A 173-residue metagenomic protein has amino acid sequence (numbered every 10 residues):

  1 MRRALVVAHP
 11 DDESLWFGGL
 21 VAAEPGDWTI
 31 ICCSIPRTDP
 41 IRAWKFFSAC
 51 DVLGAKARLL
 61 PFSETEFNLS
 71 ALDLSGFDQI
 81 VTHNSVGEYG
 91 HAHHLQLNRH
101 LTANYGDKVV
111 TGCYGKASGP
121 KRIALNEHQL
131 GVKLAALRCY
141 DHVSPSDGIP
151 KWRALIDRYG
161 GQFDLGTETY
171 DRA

Functional and structural regions predicted by a protein language model:
M1-G76, A103-G106: Active-site rim/loop-helix segments in enzyme catalytic domains that contact anionic ligands
V6-P10, N84, Y89-A92, A136 (+1 more regions): Histidine-centered catalytic micro-motifs
D11, F46, I80, H93 (+1 more regions): Divalent metal-coordination and catalytic microenvironments
D12-L15, R37-D39, S85-G90, K116-S118: Active-site environment of divalent metal-dependent phosphoester hydrolases
P40-I41, G90-H94, I123: Short, solvent-exposed loop/turn segments at secondary-structure boundaries
A43-W44, L95, R99, G131: Residue-level marker for well-ordered alpha-helical positions
D73-K116: Active-site adenylate/phosphate-handling loop in enzymes that bind or generate adenylated species
Q79, D107-A173: The feature marks non-catalytic terminal segments
